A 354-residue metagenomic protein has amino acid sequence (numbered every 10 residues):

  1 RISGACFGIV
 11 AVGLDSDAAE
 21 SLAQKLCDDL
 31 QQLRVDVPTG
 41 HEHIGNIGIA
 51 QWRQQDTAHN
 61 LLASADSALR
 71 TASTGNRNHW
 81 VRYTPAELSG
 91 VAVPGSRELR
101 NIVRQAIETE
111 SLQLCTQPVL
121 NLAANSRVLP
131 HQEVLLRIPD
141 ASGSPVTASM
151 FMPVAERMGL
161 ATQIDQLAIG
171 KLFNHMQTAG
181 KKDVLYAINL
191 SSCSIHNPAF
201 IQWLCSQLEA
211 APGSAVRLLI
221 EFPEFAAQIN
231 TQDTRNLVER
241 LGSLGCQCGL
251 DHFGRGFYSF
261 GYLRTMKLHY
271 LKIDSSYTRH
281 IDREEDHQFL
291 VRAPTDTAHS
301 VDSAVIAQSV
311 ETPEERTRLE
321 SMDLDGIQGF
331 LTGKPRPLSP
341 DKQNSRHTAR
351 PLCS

Functional and structural regions predicted by a protein language model:
R1-S3, L30-N46, S73, S144 (+1 more regions): Catalytic core regions of nucleotide second-messenger enzymes
G4-V12, V37-A68, H79-T84, D183-S191 (+1 more regions): A short glycine-enriched loop-to-beta-strand structural element that forms part of the catalytic core of nucleotide
V12, R137-A141, S191-P198, R217-N230 (+1 more regions): EAL-family c-di-GMP phosphodiesterase catalytic domain
S16, E20-A23, C27, Q51-R77 (+4 more regions): Catalytic-core segments of nucleotide cyclases and related cyclic-nucleotide turnover enzymes
A18-D36, S64-D66, A168-Q177: Alpha-helical scaffold within the catalytic cores of cyclic-nucleotide enzymes
A58, S67-T116, A155-G159, S194 (+3 more regions): C-di-GMP signaling machinery
P94-V154, N189, L250, Q328 (+2 more regions): Active-site core of bacterial EAL-family cyclic-dinucleotide phosphodiesterase domains
S126-E133, M158-D233, S309: Catalytic core of bacterial c-di-GMP phosphodiesterases, primarily the EAL and HD-GYP domains, capturing alpha-helical
